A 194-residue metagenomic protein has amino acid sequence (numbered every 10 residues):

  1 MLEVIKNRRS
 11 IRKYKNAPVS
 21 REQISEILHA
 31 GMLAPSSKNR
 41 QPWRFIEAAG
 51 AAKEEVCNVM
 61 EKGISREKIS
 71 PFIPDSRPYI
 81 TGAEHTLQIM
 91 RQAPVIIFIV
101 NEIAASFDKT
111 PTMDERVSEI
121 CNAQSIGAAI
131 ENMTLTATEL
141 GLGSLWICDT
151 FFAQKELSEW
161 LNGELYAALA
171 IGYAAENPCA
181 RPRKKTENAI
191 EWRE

Functional and structural regions predicted by a protein language model:
M1-P18, E22-E26: Short acidic N-proximal helix/loop "leader" segments that mark the beginning of a domain or an inter-domain linker
E3-I11, L165-E194: C-terminal helix-cap and adjacent tail motif
I27, G31, I97, I103 (+1 more regions): Small-aliphatic-rich amphipathic alpha-helix that forms the alpha element of a beta-alpha
P35-N39, A170: Glycine-rich phosphate/pyrophosphate-binding beta-alpha loops
S37-K38, I89-R91, E139, W160-N162 (+1 more regions): Solvent-exposed alpha-helices and their adjacent loops that cap or buttress functional pockets in soluble metabolic
I46-I126: Glycine/small-residue-rich phosphate/adenosyl-binding loop
G63-I64, F98, Q154-G172: Short, conserved aromatic-histidine micro-motifs
A93-V95, L140, L165-A167: Generic beta-strand structural signal
